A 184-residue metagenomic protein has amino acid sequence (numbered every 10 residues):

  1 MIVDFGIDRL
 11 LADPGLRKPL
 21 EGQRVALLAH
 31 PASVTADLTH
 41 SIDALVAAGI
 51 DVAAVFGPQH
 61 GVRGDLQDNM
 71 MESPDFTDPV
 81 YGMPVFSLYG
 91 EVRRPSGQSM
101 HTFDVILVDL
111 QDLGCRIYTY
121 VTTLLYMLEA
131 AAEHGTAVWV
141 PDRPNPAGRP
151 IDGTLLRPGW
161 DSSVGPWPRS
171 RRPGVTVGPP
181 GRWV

Functional and structural regions predicted by a protein language model:
M1-I50: N-terminal phosphate-binding or glycine-rich loops at protein starts, especially the Walker A/P-loop of NTPases
I50, A131-A137: A short helix->loop->beta-strand "cap" motif at the edges of active sites that frequently abuts
D51-H60: Short internal beta-strands
G64-D68, W139-D161: Glycine-rich, charge-decorated loop segments at or immediately adjacent to ligand/cofactor-binding or catalytic sites
D68-F103, C115: Glycine-rich oxoanion-binding loops at beta->alpha junctions
V105-L113, W139-D142: Short acidic catalytic loops
D112-L124: Glycine/threonine-rich flexible loop motifs
D161-V184: Conserved anion/nucleotide-ligand pocket segment
